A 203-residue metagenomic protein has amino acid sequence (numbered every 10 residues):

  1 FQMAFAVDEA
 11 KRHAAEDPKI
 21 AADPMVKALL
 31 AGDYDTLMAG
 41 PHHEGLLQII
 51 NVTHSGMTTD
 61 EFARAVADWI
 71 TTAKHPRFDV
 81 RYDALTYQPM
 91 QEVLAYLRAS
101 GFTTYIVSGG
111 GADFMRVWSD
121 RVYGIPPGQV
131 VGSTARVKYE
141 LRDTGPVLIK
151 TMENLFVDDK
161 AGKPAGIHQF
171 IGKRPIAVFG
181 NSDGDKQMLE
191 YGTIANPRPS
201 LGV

Functional and structural regions predicted by a protein language model:
Q2-H43: Conserved phosphoryl-transfer catalytic core
H13, H42-H43, H54, H75 (+1 more regions): Histidine (H) residue identity feature
Y34-D60, Y82: A substrate-binding/cap region within the structured catalytic cores of diverse enzymes
Q48, D60-V203: C-terminal cap/substrate-recognition subdomain and adjoining C-terminal extension of metal-dependent phosphatase-like
